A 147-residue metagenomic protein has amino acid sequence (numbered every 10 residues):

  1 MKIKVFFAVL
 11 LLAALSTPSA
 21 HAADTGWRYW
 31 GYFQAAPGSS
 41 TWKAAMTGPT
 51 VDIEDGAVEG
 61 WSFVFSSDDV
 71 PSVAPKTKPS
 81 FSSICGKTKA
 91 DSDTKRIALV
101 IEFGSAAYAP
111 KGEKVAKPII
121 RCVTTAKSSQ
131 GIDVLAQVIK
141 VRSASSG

Functional and structural regions predicted by a protein language model:
K2-F7, A14-G147: Ubiquitin-like/PB1-type beta-grasp interaction modules and other compact soluble beta-rich domains
